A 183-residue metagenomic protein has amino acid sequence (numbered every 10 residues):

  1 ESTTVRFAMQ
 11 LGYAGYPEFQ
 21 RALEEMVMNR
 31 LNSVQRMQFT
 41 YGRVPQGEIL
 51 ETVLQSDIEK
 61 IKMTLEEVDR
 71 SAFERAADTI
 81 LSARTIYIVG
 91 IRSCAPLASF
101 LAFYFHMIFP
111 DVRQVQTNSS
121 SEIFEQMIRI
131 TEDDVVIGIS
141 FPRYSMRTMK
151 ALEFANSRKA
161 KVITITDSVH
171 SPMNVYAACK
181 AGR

Functional and structural regions predicted by a protein language model:
T3-S71: HTH-adjacent hinge/linker in prokaryotic transcriptional regulators
K60, D69-R84: Glycine-rich beta-alpha loop segments
D78-R183: Glycine-rich phosphate-binding loops that contact phosphosugars or nucleotide phosphates
